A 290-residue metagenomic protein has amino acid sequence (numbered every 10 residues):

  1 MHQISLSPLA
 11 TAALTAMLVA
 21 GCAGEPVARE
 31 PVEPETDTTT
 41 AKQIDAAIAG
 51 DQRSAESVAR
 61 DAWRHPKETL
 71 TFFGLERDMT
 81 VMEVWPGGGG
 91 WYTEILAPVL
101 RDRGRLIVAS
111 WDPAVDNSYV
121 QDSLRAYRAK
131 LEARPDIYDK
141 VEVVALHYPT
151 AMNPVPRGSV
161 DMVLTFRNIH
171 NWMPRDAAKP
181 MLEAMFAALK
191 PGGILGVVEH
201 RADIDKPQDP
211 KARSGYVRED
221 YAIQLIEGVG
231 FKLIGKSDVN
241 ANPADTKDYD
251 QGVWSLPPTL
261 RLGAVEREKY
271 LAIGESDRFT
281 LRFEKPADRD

Functional and structural regions predicted by a protein language model:
L18-G21: C-terminal motif of bacterial Sec signal peptides marking the signal peptidase cleavage site
A23-P26: Bacterial signal peptide processing site
I44-F72, E76: Class I SAM-dependent methyltransferase Rossmann-like catalytic core, especially the SAM/SAH-binding loop
D78-G88: Conserved class I S-adenosyl-L-methionine
A97-P98, A178-P191: A short glycine-rich, Lys/Arg-flanked "PGG" loop and its adjoining helix->strand segment in the class I
L106-A109, G192-H200: Conserved beta-strand signature within the Rossmann-like core of class I S-adenosyl-L-methionine
P149, N171-A184: A short, conserved alpha-helix within the catalytic core of class I
M152-V163: A short acidic, Gly/Pro-enriched loop at the edge of an enzyme's catalytic core that lines a small-molecule cofactor
